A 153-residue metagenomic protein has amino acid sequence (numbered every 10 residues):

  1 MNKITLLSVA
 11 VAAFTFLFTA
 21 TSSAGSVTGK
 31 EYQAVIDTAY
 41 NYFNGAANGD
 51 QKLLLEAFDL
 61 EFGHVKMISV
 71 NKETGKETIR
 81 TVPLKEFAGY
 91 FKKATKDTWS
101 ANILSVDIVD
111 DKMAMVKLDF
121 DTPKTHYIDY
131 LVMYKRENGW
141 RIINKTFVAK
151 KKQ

Functional and structural regions predicted by a protein language model:
M1-A10: Bacterial N-terminal signal peptides that target proteins for export
T5, T19-K52, E56, L60: Short, low-complexity N-terminal intrinsically disordered segments enriched in polar/charged residues
A12-A20: Hydrophobic h-region of N-terminal signal peptides that target proteins for export in Gram-negative bacteria
F58-E61, S69, D119-T122, L131-V132 (+1 more regions): A mature extracytoplasmic/lumenal domain signature
H64-E77: A short gly/proline-enriched turn/hairpin at secondary-structure junctions
K76-T125: Surface-exposed, charged secondary-structure patches
H126-Q153: Short beta-strand edge/turn micro-motifs at domain boundaries
